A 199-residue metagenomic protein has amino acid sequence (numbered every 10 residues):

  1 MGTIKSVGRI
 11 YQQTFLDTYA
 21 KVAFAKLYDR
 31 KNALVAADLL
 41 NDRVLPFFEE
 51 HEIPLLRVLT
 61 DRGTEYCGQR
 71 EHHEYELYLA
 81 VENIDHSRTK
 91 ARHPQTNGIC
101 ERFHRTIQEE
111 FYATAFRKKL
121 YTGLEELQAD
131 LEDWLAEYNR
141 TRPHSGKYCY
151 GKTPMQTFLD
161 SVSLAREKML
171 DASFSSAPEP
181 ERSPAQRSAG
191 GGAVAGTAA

Functional and structural regions predicted by a protein language model:
M1-Q12, T18-E137: RNase H-like DDE/DDD metal-dependent nuclease/strand-transfer catalytic core used by mobile genetic elements
A80-I84, T106-A199: C-terminal domain-tail junction helix/linker
